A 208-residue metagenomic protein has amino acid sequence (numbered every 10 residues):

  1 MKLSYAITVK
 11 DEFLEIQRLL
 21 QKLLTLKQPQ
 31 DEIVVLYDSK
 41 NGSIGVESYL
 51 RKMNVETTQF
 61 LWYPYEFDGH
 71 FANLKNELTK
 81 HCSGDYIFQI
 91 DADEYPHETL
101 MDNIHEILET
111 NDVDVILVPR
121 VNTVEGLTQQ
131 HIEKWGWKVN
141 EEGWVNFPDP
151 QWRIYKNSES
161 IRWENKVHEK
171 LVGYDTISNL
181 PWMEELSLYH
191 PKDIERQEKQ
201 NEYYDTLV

Functional and structural regions predicted by a protein language model:
M1-T25: N-proximal low-complexity "stem/linker" segments adjacent to membrane-targeting elements
L3, D31, F60, D85 (+2 more regions): Conserved acidic residues
R18-K22, Y49, E77, D102-I104: A short acidic, amphipathic alpha-helical/loop segment
L20-P64: Acidic donor-binding segment of Leloir-type glycosyltransferases
T25, K80-H81: Solvent-exposed polar/charged
D68: Chalcogenol-based redox active-site neighborhoods
F71-T79, Y86, Y95-V208: Catalytic-site signature of metal-activated, phosphate-bearing donor transferases, centered on the GT-A/GT-A-like
